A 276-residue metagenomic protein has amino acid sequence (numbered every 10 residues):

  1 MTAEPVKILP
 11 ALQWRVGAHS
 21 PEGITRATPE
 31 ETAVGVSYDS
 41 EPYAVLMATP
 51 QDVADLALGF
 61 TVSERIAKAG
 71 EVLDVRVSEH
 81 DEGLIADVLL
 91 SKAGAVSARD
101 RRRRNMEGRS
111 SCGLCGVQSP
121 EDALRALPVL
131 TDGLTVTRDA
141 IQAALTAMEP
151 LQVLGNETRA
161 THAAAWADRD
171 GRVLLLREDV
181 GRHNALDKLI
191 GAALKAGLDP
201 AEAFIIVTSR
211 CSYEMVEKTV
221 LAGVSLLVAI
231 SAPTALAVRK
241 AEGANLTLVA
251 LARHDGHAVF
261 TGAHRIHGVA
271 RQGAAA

Functional and structural regions predicted by a protein language model:
M1, Q272-G273: Polar low-complexity intrinsically disordered regions
M1-A164, R169, V173-L176: Intrinsically disordered, low-complexity regions enriched in acidic/Ser/Thr/Pro/Gln residues
D39, T49-P50, L90-K92, V117-Q118 (+8 more regions): Fold-independent oxyanion-binding glycine-rich loops and adjacent beta-strand/coil segments at enzyme active sites
P150, L154-S209: Glycine- and Gly-Pro-enriched alpha-helical subdomains that act as flexible, kink-prone "lid/hinge" or packing modules
H183-R271: Feature captures the catalytic cores and cofactor-binding loops of soluble hydro-lyases/lyases that act on carboxylate
A276: Active-site/ligand-binding-proximal alpha/beta "capping" segment
